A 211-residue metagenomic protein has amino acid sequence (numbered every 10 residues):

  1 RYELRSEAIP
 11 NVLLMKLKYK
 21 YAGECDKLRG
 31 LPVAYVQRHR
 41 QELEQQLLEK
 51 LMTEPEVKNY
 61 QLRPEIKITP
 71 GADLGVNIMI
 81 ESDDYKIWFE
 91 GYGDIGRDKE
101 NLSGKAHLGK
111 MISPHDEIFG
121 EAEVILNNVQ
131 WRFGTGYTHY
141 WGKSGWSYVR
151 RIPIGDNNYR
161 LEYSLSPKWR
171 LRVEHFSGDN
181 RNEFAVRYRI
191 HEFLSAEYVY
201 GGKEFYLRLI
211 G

Functional and structural regions predicted by a protein language model:
R1-G211: Beta-stranded membrane pore/translocator domains
